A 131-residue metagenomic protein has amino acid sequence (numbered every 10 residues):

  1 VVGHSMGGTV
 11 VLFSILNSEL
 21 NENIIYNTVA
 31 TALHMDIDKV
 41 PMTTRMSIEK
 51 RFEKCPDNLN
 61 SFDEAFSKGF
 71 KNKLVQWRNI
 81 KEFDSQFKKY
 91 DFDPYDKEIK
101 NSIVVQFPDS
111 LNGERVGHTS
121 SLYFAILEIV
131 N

Functional and structural regions predicted by a protein language model:
V1-K71: Serine-dependent carboxylesterase/thioesterase catalytic core of lipase-like alpha/beta-hydrolase/SGNH enzymes
E49-K50, N60-N131: C-terminal catalytic-base region of ester-bond hydrolases, centering on the histidine of the charge-relay
